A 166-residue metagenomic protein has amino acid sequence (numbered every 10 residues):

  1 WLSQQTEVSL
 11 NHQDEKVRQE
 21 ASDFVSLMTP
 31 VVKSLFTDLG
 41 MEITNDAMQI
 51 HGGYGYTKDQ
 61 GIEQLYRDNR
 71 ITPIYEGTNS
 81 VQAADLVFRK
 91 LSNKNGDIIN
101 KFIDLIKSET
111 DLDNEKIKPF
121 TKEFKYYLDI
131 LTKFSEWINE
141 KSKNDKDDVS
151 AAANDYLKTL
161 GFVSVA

Functional and structural regions predicted by a protein language model:
W1-V165: Flavin-dependent oxidoreductase catalytic core characteristic of acyl-CoA dehydrogenase/oxidase-like enzymes
